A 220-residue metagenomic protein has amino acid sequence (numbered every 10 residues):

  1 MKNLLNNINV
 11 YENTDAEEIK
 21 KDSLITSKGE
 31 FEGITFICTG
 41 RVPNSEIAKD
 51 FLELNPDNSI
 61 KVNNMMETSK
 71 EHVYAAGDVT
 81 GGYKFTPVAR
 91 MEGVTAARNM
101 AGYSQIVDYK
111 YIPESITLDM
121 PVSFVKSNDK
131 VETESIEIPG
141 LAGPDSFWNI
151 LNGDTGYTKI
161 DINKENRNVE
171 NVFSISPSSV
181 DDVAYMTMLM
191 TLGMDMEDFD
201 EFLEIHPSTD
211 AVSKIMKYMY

Functional and structural regions predicted by a protein language model:
M1-V10: Helical element adjacent to the flavin cofactor pocket in flavoenzyme catalytic cores
N9-V10, E53, E134: Conserved beta-strand segments of alpha/beta enzyme cores
E12-S23: A conserved short coil-to-beta-strand element within the FAD-binding core of flavoproteins
N13-D15, D57, N63, I136-G140: Conserved beta-strand termini and adjacent loop/short-helix elements that scaffold enzyme active sites in alpha/beta
E30, I34-N99: FAD-site-proximal beta/loop scaffold in flavoenzymes
V79-V180: Mid-to-C-terminal Rossmann-like scaffold of FAD/NAD(P)H-dependent oxidoreductases
S178-L192: A short, polar/charged loop-to-alpha-helix boundary motif
L192-Y220: Cysteine/selenocysteine-centered motifs that mediate thiol-based redox chemistry or coordinate metal-sulfur cofactors
